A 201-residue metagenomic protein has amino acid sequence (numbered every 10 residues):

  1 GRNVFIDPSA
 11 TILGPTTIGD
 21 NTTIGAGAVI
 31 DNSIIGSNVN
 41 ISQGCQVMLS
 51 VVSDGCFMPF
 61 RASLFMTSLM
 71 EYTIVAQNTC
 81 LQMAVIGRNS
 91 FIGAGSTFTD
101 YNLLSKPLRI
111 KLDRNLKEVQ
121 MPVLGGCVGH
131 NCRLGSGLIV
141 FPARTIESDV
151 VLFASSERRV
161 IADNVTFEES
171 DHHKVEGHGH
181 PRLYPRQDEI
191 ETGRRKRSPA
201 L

Functional and structural regions predicted by a protein language model:
G1, I18, I35, V52 (+3 more regions): Generic signal for short, ordered secondary-structure residues within or immediately flanking folded domains
G1-N38: Extended, small-residue-rich solenoid/repeat segments and analogous flexible loops that form exposed scaffolds
G19-A26, S37-Q43, S53-F60, V119-Q120: Active-site-adjacent structural elements in folded domains
G44, M58-L201: Glycine-rich hexapeptide-repeat left-handed beta-helix
